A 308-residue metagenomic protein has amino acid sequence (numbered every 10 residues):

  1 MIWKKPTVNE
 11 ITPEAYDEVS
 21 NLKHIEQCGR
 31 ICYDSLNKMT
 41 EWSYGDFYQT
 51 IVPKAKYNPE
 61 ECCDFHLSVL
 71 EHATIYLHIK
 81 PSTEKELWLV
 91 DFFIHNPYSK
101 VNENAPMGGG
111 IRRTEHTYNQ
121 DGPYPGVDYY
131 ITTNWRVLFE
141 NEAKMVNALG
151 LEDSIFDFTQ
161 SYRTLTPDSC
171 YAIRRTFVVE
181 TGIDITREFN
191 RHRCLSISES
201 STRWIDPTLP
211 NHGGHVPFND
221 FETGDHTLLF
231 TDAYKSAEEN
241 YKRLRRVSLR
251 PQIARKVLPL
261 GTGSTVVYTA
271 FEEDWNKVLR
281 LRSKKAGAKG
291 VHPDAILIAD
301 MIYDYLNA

Functional and structural regions predicted by a protein language model:
M1-A308: Family-specific signature for flavin-dependent thymidylate synthase
